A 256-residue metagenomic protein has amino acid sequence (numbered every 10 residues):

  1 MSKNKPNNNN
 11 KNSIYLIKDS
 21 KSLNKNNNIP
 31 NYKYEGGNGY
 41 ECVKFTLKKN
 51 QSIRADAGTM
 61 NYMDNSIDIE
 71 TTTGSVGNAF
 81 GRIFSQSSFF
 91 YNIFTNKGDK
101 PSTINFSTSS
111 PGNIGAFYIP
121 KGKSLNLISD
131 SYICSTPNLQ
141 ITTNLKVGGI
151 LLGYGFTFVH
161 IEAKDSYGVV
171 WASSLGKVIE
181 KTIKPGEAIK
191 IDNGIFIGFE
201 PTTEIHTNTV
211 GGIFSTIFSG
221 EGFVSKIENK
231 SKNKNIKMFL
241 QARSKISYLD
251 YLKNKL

Functional and structural regions predicted by a protein language model:
S2-L256: Composition-driven recognition of glycine/serine/threonine/acidic- and proline-rich low-complexity segments and repeats
